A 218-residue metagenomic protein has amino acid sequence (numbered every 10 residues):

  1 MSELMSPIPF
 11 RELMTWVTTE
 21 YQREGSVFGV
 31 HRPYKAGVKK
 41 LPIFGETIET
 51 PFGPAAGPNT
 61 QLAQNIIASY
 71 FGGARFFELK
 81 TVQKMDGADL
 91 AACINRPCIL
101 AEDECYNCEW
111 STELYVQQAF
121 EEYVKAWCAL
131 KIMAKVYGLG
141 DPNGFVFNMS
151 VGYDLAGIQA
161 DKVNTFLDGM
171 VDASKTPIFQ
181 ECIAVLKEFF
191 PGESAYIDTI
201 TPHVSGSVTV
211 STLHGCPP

Functional and structural regions predicted by a protein language model:
S2-A36, A56-P218: Active-site entrance/lid segments in N-terminal catalytic domains of soluble metabolic enzymes
Y34-G53: N-terminal amphipathic alpha-helix/helix-capping segment at the start of soluble metabolic enzymes
